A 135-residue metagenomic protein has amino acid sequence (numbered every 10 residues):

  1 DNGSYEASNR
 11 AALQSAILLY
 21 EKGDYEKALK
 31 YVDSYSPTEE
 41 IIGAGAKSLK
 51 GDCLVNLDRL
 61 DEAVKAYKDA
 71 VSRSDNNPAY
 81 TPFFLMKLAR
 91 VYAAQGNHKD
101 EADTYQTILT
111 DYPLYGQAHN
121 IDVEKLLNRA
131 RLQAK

Functional and structural regions predicted by a protein language model:
N2-S8, S34-A44, S72-Y80, T107-V123: Short solvent-exposed coil/turn linkers within tandem alpha-helical repeat scaffolds
